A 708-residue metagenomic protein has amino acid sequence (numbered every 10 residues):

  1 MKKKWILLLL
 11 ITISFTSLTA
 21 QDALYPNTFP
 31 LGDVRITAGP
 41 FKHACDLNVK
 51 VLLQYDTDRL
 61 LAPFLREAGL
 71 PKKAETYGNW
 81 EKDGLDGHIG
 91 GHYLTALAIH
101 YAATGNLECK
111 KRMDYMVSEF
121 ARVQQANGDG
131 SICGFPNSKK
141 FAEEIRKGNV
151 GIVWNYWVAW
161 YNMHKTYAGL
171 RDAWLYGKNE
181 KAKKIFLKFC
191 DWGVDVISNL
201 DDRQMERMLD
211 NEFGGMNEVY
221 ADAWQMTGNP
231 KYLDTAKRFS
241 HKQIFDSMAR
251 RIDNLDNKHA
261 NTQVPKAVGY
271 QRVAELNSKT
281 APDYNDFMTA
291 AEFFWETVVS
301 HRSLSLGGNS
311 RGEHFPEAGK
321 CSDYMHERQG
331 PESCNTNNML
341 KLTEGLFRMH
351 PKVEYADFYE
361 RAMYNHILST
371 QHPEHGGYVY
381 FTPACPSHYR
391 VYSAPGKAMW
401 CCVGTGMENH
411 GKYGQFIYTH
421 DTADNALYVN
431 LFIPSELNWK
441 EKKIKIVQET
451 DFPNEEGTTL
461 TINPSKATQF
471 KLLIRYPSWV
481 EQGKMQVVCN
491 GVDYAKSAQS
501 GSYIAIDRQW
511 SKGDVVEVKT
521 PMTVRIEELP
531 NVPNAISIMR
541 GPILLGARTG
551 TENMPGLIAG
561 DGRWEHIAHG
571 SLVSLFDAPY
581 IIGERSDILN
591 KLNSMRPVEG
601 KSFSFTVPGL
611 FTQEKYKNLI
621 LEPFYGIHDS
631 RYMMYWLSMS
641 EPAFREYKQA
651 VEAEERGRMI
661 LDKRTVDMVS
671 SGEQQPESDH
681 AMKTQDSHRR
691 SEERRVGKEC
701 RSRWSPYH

Functional and structural regions predicted by a protein language model:
M1-D22, M682: Bacterial Sec-dependent N-terminal signal peptides
Q21-L107, K111, A142-Y176, F213-K231 (+3 more regions): Aromatic (Trp/Tyr) and acidic
S138-W160, Y167, K183-D210: Asp-box/WD-like beta-propeller blade repeats and closely related beta-sheet repeat scaffolds
C190-F245, D253, N257: Solenoidal tandem-repeat scaffolds enriched in leucines and small polar residues
A356-N365, T370-N463, A495, Q499 (+3 more regions): C-terminal beta-rich recognition modules with glycine/proline-rich loops and embedded aromatic residues
F470-L473, I506-P521: C-terminal beta-strand-rich structural cap/linker in extracellular carbohydrate-active enzymes
G483-G491: Short, surface-exposed beta-strand/strand-loop-strand elements in extracellular ectodomains
E692, G697-H708: Positively charged, low-complexity/disordered segments
